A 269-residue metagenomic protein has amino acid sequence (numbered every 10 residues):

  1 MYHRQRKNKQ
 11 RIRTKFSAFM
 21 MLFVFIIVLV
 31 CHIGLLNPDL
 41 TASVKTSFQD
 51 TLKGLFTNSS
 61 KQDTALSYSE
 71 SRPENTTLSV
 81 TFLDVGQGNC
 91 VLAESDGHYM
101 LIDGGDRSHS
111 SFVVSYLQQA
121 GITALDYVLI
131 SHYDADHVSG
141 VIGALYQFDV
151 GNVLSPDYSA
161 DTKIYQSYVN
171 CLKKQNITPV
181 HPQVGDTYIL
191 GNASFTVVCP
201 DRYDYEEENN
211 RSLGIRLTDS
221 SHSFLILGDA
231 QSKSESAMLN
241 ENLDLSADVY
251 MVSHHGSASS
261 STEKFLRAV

Functional and structural regions predicted by a protein language model:
Y2-V269: Non-globular, low-confidence helical/coil segments that flank catalytic cores
